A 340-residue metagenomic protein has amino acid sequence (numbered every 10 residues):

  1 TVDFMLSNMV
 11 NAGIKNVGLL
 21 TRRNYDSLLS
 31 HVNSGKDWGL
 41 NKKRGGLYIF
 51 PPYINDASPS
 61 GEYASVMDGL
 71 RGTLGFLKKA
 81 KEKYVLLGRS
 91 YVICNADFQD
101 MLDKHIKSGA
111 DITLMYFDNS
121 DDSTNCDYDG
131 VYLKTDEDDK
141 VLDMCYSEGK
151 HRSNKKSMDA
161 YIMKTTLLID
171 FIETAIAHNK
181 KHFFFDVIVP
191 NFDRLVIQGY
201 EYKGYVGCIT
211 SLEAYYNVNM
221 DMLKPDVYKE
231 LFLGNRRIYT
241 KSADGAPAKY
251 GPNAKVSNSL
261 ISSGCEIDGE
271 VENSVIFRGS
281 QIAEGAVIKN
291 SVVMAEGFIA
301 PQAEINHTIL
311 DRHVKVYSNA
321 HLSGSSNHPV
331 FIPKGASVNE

Functional and structural regions predicted by a protein language model:
T1-M220, I332: Unchanged
T166, T174-E340: Left-handed beta-helix
